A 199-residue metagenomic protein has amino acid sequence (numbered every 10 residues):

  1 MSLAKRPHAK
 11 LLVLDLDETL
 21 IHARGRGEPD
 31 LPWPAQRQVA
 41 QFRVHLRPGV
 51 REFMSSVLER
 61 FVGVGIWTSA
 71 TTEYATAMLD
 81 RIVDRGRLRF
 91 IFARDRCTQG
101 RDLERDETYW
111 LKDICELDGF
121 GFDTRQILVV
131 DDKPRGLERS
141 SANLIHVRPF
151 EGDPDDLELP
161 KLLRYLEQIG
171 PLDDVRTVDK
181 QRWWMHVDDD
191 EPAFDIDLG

Functional and structural regions predicted by a protein language model:
M1-L16, G25, P192-G199: Non-catalytic pre-domain segments flanking phosphatase-related domains
A4-R6, L58, G121: Short, flexible hinge/linker loops that cap or flank conserved catalytic cores
H8-L14, P29-Q36, A70-T71, G119-F120: Short, mixed-charge, low-aromatic patches
A9-H22, F53-S56, G63-V83: Conserved, ordered domain cores of eukaryotic regulatory proteins
I21-R47: Metal-dependent phosphoesterase signature
Q38-G65, E73, T108-I114: Short, acidic loop-to-helix structural element flanking the phosphoryl-transfer center in phosphate-processing enzymes
R47, T68, D156-L159: Generic detection of long, well-ordered alpha-helical segments
R60, Y74-G199: C-terminal cap/substrate-recognition subdomain and adjoining C-terminal extension of metal-dependent phosphatase-like
